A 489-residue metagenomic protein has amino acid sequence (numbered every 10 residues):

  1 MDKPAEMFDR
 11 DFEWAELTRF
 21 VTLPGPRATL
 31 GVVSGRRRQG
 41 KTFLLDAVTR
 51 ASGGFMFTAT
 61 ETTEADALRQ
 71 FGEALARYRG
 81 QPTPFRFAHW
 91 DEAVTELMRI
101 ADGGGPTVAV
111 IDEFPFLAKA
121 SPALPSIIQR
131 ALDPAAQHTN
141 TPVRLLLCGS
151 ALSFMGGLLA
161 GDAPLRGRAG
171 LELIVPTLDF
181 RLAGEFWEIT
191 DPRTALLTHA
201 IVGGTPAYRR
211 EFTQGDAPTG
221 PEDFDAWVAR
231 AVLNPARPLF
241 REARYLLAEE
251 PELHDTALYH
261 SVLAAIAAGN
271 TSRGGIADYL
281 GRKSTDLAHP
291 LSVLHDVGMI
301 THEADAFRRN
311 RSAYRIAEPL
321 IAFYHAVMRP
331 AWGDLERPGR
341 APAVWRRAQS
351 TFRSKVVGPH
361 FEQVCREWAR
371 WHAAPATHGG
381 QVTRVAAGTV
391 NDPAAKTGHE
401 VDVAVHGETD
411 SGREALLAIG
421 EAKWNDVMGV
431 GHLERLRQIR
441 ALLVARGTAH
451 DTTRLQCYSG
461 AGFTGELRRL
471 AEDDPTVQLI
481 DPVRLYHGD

Functional and structural regions predicted by a protein language model:
E6-F20: N-terminal pre-P-loop "Q-motif" helix
G31-R38, F116-A120, L124-D162: Sensor-1/coupling segment of RecA-like P-loop NTPase cores
R50-F55, E61, A65-P84, M98 (+1 more regions): Conserved NTP-binding/hydrolysis module of P-loop NTPases
P82-I111, F116-A120, I127, A131-R144: Mid-core helix/loop region of P-loop NTP-binding domains shared across ATPases and GTPases
G170-A195: Conserved small helical "lid"/interfacial subdomain of P-loop NTPases
F212-Q214, E222-E400: Accessory nucleic acid-recognition modules appended to NTPase machines
A369, H399-T409, A415-D426, L436 (+1 more regions): Conserved catalytic cores of phosphodiester-cleaving nucleases, focusing on short active-site segments
A449-D489: Domain-level recognition of nuclease-like catalytic cores that cleave nucleotide substrates
